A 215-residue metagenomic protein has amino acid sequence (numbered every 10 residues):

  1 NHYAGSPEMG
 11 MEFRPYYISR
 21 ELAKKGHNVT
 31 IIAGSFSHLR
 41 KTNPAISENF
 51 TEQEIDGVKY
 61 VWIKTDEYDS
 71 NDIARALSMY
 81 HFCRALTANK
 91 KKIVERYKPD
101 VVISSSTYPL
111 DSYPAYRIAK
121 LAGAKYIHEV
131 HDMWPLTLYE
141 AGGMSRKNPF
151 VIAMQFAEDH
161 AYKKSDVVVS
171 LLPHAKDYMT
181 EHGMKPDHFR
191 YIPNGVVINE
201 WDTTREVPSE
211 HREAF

Functional and structural regions predicted by a protein language model:
N1-P15, A33: Nucleotide-activated donor-dependent transferases that construct or modify glycoconjugates
H2, S6, E67-A76, R96-Y97 (+2 more regions): Acceptor-binding helix/loop patch of EC 2.4 sugar-transfer enzymes, predominantly nucleotide-sugar-dependent
P7, A76-K91, P99-A124, H128-T137: An aromatic- and histidine-rich active-site surface loop
I18-H27: A short, Lys/Arg-enriched amphipathic alpha-helix followed by its capping loop at the start of a domain
I31-V94: A conserved catalytic-core segment of Leloir-type glycosyltransferases
S35, H174, I192-G195: Carbohydrate-associated surface elements
A45-F50, D202-F215: A short helix/loop element that forms part of the nucleotide-sugar donor recognition site in Leloir-type
K91, L110-Y113, R117-A122, N148-V168: Membrane-proximal helix-turn-helix segments that form the acceptor-binding/catalytic region of lipid-linked
